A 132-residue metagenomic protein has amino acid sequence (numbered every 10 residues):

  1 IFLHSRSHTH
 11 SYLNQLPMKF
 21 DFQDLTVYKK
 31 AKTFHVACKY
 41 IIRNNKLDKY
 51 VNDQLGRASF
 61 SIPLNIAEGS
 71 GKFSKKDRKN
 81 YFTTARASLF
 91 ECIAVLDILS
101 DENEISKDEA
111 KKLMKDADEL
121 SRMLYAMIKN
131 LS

Functional and structural regions predicted by a protein language model:
I1-S132: Amphipathic alpha-helical assembly/interaction segments
